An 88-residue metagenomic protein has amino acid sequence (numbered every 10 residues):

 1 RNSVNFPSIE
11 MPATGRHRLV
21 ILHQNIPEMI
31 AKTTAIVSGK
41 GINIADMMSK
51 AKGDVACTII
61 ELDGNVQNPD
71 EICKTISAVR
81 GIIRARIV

Functional and structural regions predicted by a protein language model:
R1-V88: A conserved regulatory-domain signal marking ACT and ACT-like small-molecule sensing domains and adjacent regulatory
